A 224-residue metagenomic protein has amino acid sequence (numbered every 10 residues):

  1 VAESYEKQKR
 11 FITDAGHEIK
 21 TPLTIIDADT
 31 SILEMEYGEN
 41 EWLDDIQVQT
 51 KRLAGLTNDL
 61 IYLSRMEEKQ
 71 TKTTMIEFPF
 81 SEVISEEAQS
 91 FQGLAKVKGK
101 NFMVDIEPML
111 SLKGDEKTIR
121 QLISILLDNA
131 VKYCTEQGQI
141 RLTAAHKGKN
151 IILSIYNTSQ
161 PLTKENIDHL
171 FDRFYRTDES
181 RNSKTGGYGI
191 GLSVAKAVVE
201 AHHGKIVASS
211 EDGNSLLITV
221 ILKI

Functional and structural regions predicted by a protein language model:
D29, V48-L56: Short alpha-helical segment of the dimerization/phosphotransfer core of two-component systems
E68-F78, E82-V83, K113: Short flexible loop/turn segments at helix-to-beta-strand junctions within the C-terminal catalytic HATPase_c
T74-E77, K96, N101-S111: Conserved catalytic submotifs in the C-terminal HATPase_c
A130-V131: Short helix-loop "hinge" at the ATP-lid/N-box region of the Bergerat-fold HATPase_c
Q137-K149: Short beta-strand/loop element within the Bergerat-fold HATPase_c
L162-R176: Short conserved segment of the HATPase_c
H203-G204: Conserved glycine-rich
